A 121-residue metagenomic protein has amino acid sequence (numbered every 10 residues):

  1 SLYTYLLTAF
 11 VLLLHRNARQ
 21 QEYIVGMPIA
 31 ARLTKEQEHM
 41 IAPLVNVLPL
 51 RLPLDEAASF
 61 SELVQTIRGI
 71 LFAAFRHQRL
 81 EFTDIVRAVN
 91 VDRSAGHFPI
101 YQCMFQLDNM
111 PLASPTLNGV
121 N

Functional and structural regions predicted by a protein language model:
S1-N121: Adenylate-forming
